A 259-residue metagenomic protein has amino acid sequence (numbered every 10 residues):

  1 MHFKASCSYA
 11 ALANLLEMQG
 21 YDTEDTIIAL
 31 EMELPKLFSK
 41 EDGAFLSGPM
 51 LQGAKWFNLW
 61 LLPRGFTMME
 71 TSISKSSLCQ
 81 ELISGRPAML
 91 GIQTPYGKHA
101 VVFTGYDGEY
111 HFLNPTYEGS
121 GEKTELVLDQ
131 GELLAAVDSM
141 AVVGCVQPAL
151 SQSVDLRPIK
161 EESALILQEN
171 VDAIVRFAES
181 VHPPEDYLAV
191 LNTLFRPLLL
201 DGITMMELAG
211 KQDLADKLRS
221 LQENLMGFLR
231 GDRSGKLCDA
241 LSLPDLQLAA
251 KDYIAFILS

Functional and structural regions predicted by a protein language model:
M1-M69, C145, A149, K160 (+5 more regions): Cysteine-nucleophile protease catalytic domains, especially the papain-like/related folds used in DUB/UBL proteases
K4, Q19, T23, I27 (+1 more regions): Active-site-adjacent substructure of cysteine-protease-like catalytic cores
Q19, K40-D42, I73, L90 (+4 more regions): Generic alpha-helix signal with a bias toward terminal, lower-confidence helices and secondary-structure junctions
I27-L51, C79, V102, Y106 (+3 more regions): A structural signal for the main folded, soluble domain(s) of proteins
Y106-S259: Noncatalytic regulatory segments and standalone regulatory/sensor domains
